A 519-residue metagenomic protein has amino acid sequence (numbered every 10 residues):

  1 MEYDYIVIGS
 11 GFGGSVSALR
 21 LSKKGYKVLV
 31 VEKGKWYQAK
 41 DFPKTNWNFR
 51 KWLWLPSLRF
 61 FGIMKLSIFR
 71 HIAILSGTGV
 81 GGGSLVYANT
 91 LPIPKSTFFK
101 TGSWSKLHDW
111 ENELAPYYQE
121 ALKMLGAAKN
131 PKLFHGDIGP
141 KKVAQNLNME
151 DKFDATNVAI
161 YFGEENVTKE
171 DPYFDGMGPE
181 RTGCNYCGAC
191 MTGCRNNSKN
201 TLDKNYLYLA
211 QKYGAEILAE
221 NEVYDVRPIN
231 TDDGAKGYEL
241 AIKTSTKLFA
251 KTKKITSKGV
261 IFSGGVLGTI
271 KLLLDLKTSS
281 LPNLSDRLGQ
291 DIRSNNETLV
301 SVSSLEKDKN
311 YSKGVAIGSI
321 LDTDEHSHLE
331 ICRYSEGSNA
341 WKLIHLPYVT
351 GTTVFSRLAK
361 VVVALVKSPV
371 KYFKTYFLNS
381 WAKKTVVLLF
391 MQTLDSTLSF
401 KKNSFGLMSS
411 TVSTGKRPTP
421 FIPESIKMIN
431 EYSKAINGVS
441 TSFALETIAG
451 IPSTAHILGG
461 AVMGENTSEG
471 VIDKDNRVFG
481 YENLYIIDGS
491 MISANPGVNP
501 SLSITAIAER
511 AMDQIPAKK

Functional and structural regions predicted by a protein language model:
Y5-V30: N-terminal Rossmann-like FAD-binding beta1-loop-alpha1 element of flavoenzymes
V7, G11-F12, L267, K416 (+1 more regions): Residue-level detector of alpha-helix initiation sites
K23, G34-K40, K44, N196 (+8 more regions): Glycine-rich loop(s) and the adjacent beta-strand/alpha-helix scaffold that form part
F49-K132: Redox-cofactor-proximal catalytic regions of oxidoreductases
F61, C187-C190, Y224, L389 (+1 more regions): A glycine-rich dinucleotide-binding beta-alpha-beta segment and adjacent secondary-structure elements that constitute
I68-F69, G83, Y87, I93 (+8 more regions): FAD cofactor-binding and catalytic pocket of flavoenzymes
D109-E220, G450-S453: Conserved redox-cofactor binding core of oxidoreductases
A494-M512: A conserved FAD-binding loop/helix module that cradles the flavin
